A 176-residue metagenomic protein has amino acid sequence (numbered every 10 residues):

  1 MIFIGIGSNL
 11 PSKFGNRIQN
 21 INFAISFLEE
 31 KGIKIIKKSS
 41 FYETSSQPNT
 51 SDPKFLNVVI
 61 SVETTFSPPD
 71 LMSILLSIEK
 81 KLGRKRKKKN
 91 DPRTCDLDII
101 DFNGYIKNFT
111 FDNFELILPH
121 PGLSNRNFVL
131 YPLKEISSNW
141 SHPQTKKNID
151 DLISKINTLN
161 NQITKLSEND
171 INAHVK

Functional and structural regions predicted by a protein language model:
M1-I33, S39-E43: N-terminal beta1-alpha1 ligand-phosphate binding loop
I2, V58, R126-N127: Small-molecule pocket liners
I6, K38, V58-I60, L97-D101: A structural signal for short, well-ordered beta-strand segments
I6-S8, T64, K134: Short, structured patches in soluble enzyme cores that scaffold and shape functional sites
P11, Q47-K54, P69-M72, S77-K176: Flexible, gly/pro- and Lys/Arg-enriched active-site loops
K37-E63: Short, charge-patterned binding micro-sites
V62-D70: Short helix/loop segment flanking the catalytic signature motif in cyclic-nucleotide metabolism enzymes
